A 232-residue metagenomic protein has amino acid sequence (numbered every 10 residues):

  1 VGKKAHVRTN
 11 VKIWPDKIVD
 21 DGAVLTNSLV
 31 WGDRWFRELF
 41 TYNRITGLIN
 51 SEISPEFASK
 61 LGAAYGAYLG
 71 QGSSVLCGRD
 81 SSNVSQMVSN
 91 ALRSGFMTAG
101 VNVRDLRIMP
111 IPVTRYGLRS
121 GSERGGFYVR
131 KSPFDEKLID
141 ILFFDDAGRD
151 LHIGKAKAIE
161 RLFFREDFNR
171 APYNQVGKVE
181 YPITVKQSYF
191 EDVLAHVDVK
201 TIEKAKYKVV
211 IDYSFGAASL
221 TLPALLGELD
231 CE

Functional and structural regions predicted by a protein language model:
V1-W31: Structural signal for interior beta-strand "rungs" in well-ordered beta-sheet cores of soluble enzyme domains
T9, R107-I108, Y213: Glycine-rich beta-to-alpha transition loops that act as phosphate-gripper elements at the mouths of alpha/beta enzyme
D21-G47, G148-Y173: Short, compositionally biased "basic patch" segments
D33-L92, T98-A99, V179-V209: An N-terminal, well-structured beta->alpha segment
Y42-R44, R79-D80, V129-S132, D146-A147 (+2 more regions): Fold-independent oxyanion-binding glycine-rich loops and adjacent beta-strand/coil segments at enzyme active sites
E56, K60, K137-E232: Gly/Ser/Thr-enriched, mixed-charge loops and adjacent short helices that form phosphate/oxyanion-binding elements
S74-L138, A224-E232: N-terminal small/polar loop signature for handling phosphorylated ligands or for N-terminal nucleophile
